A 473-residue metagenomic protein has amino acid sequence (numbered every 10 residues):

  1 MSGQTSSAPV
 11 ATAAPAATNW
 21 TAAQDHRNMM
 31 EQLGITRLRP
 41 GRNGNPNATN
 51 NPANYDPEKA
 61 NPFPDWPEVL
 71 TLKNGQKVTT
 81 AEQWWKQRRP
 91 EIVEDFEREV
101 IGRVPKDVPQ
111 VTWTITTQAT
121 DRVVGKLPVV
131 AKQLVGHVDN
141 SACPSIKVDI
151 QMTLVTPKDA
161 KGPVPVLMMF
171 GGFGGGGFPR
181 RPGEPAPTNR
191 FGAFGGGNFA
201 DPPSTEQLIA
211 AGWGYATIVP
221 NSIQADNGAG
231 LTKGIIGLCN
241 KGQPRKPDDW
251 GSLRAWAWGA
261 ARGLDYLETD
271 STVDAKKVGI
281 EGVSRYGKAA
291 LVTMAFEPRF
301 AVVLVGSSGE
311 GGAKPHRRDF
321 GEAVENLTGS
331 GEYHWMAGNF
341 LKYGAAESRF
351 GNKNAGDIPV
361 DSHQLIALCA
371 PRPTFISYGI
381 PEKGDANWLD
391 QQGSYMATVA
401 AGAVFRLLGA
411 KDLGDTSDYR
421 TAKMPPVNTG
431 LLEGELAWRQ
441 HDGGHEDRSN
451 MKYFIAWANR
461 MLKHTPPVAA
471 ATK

Functional and structural regions predicted by a protein language model:
G3-V104, W457, P467-K473: N-terminal pre-domain segments of enzymes
A81-E82, K86, I101-V164: N-terminal cap/lid segment of alpha/beta-hydrolase-fold proteins
P163-T272, G309-D319: Cap/lid segment of the alpha/beta-hydrolase catalytic domain
I235-L238, K246, V302-L365, N387-R420: Mobile cap/lid helix-loop segments that gate and shape the active-site cleft of serine hydrolases
T272-S284: Alpha/beta-hydrolase fold nucleophile elbow
G282-M294: Glycine-rich nucleophile elbow surrounding the catalytic serine of serine-hydrolase chemistry
W335, P381-E382, M396-K473: C-terminal catalytic histidine-bearing segment of alpha/beta-hydrolase fold enzymes
A370-D390, H441-G443: Conserved strand-to-loop "acid loop" that flanks and positions the catalytic carboxylate
